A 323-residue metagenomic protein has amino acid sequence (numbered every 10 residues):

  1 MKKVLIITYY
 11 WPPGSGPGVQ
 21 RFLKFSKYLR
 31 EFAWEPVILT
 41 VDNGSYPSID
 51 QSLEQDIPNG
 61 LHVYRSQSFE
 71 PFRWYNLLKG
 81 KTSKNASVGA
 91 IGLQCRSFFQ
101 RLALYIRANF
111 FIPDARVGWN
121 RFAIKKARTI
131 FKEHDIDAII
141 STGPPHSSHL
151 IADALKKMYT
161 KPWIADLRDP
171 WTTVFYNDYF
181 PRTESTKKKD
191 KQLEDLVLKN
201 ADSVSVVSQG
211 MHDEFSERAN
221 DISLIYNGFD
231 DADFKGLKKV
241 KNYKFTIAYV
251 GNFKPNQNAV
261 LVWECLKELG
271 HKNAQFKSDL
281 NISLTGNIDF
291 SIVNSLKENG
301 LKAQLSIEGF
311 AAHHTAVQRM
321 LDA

Functional and structural regions predicted by a protein language model:
M1-Y75, S203, H212, L269: N-terminal subdomain of nucleotide-sugar transferases
V41-R121: A conserved catalytic-core segment of Leloir-type glycosyltransferases
F72-L77, Y226-K244: Acidic anion/phosphate-binding donor-loop and adjacent secondary structure in glycosyltransferase catalytic cores
A86-S87, Q94-S97, F111, A123 (+2 more regions): Short N-terminal targeting/anchoring amphipathic segment
R128, S147-L150, A154-M158, W171-T172 (+1 more regions): Membrane-proximal helix-turn-helix segments that form the acceptor-binding/catalytic region of lipid-linked
V207-G210, I225-G228: Carbohydrate-associated surface elements
V240-K267: Conserved donor-binding/catalytic core segment of Leloir-type glycosyltransferases
D279, G286, S291-M320: Nucleotide-activated donor-binding/catalytic signature segment of Leloir-type glycosyltransferases, i.e., the conserved
